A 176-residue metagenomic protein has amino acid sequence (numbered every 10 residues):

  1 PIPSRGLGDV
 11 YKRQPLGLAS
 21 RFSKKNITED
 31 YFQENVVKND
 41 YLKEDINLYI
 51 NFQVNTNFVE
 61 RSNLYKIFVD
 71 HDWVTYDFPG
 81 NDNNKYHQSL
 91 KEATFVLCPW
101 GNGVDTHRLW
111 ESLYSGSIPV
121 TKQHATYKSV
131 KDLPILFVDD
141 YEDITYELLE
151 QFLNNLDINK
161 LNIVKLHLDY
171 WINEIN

Functional and structural regions predicted by a protein language model:
P1-L7, Y11: Single conserved hydrophobic/aromatic residue that forms the stacking wall/gate of nucleotide- or nucleobase-binding
L7, E44-D45, D132: A structure-centric signal for secondary-structure junctions around beta-strands
P15, Y49-F52: Short beta-strand segments
P15-N35: Short beta-strand->alpha-helix junction loop in the catalytic core of nucleotide-activated group-transfer enzymes
Y31-I46: Nucleotide-sugar donor-binding and catalytic loop/hinge architecture of NDP-sugar-dependent glycosyltransferases
N51-L133, F137-N173: Donor nucleotide-activated moiety binding/catalytic core segment of transferases that use nucleotide-activated donors
